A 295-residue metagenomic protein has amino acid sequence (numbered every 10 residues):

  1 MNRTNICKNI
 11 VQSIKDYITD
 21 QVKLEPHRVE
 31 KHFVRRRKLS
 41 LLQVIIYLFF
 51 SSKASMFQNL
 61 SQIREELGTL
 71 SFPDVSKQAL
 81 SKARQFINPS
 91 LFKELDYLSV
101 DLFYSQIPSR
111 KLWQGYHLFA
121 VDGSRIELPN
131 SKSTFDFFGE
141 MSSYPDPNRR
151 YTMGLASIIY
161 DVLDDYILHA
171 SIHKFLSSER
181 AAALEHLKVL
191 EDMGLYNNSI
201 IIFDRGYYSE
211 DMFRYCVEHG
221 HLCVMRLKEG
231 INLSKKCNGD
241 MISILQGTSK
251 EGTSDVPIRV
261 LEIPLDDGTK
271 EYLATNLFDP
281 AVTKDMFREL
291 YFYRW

Functional and structural regions predicted by a protein language model:
M1-L60, D74, A79, R84-I87 (+6 more regions): Single, function-defining residue in the core of a domain
L48, E66-T69: Charge-biased, low-complexity intrinsically disordered regions
S61, E65: Residues within the helices of the helix-turn-helix
F137-S143: Short Pro/Gly-enriched beta-strand edge/turn motifs at strand-loop
